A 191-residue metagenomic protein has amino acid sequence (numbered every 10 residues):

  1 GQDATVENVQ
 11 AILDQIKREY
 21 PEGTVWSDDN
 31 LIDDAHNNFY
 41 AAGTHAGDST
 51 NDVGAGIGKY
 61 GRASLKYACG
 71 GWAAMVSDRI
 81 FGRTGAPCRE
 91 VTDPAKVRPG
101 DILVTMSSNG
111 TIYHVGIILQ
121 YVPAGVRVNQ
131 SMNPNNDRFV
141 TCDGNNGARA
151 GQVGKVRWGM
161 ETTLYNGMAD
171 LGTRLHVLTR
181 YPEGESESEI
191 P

Functional and structural regions predicted by a protein language model:
G1-A124, N135, C142: Secreted/periplasmic proteins that engage bacterial cell-wall peptidoglycan
G1-D14, Q120-P191: Aromatic- and glycine-rich peptidoglycan recognition patches
